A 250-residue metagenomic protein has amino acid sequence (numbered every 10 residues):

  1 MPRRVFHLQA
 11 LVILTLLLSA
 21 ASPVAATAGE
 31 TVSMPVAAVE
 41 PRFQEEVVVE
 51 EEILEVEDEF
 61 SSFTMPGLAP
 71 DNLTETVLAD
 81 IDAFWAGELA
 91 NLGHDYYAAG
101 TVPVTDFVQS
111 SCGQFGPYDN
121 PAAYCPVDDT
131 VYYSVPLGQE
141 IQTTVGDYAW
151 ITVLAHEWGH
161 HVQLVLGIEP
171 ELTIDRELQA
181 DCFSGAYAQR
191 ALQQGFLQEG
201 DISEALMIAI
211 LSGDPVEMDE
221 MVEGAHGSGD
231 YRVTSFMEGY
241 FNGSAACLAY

Functional and structural regions predicted by a protein language model:
A10-A20: Bacterial N-terminal signal peptides
L16, A26-C112, A246-L248: A metal-dependent hydrolase signature that marks the N-terminal structural subdomain at the beginning of catalytic folds
T64-D71, I168-C182: Active-site metal-coordination segments of metallo-dependent hydrolases
W85, T152-V165, D181, G185: Active-site recognition of the HExxH zinc-binding catalytic motif
D106-Y132: Catalytic zinc-binding patch centered on the HExxH motif and its immediate surroundings that defines zinc-dependent
V135-T152, I168-I174: Short pre-active-site segment immediately N-terminal to the catalytic Zn-binding motif
W158-I174, Y187-Q193: Catalytic Zn2+-binding segment of zinc metalloproteases
A191-Y250: Long, well-structured alpha-helical subdomains associated with metal-dependent extracellular/ecto-lumenal hydrolases
